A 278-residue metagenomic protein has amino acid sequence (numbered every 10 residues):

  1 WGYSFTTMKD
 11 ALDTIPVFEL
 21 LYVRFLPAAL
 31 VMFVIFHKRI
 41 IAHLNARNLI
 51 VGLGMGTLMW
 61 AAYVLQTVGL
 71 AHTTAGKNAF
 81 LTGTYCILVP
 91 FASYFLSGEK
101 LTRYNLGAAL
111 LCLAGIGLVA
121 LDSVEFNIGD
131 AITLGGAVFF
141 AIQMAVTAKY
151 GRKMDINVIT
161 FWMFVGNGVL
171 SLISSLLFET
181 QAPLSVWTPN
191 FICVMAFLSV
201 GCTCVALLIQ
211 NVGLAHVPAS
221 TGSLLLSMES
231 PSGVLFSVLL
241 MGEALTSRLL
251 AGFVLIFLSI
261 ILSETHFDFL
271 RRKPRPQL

Functional and structural regions predicted by a protein language model:
W1-E19, T57, L65, D122-K149 (+2 more regions): Glycine-/small-residue-enriched transmembrane alpha-helix faces in small-molecule transporters and effluxers
G2, T6, F33, G56 (+9 more regions): Hydrophobic/small/kink-forming positions within alpha-helical transmembrane segments of polytopic membrane proteins
S4-F5, F33-T82, I116-L118, S199-V217: Specific transmembrane alpha-helical segments of multi-pass solute transporters/efflux pumps, especially DMT/EamA
E19-V34, N105-L111, I128-I132, G151-V200: Hydrophobic alpha-helical transmembrane segments of multi-pass integral membrane proteins, especially transporters
L21-V23, V64, N78-T84, T147-V169 (+1 more regions): Helix-helix packing/entry segments at the starts of transmembrane helices
R24-F25, F191, S227-L278: C-terminal-most transmembrane helix of multi-pass membrane proteins
V31-I40, Y85-G107, P231-L250: C-terminal transmembrane-helix exit sites in multi-pass transporters
M32, L53, L101-A120, A137-F140 (+2 more regions): Hydrophobic transmembrane alpha-helices of multi-pass small-molecule transport proteins
